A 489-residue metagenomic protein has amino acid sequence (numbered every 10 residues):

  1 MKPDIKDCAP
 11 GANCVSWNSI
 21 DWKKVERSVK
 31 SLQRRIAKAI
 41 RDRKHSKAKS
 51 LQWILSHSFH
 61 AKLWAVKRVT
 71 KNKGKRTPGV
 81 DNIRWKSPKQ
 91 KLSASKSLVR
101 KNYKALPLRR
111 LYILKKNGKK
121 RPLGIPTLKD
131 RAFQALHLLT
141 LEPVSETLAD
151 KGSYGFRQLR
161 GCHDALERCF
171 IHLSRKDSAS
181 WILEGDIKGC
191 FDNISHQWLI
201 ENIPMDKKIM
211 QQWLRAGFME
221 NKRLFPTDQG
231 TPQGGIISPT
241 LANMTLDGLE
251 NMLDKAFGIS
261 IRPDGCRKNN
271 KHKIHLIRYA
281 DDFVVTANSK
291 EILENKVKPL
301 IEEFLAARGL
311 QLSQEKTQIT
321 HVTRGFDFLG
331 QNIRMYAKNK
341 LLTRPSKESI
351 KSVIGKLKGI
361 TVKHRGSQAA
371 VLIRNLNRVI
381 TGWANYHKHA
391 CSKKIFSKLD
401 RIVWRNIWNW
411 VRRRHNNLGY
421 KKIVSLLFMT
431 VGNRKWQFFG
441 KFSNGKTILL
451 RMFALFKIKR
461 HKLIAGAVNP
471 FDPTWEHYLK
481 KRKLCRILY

Functional and structural regions predicted by a protein language model:
V15-G74, L139-G155: Charged boundary/loop elements
K49-K120: Phosphate/adenylate-binding "loop-and-lid" substructures adjacent to NTP/NAD/dNTP-binding pockets in NTP-dependent
S97-K101, K151-G152, R157, D164-G325: Conserved polymerase palm-domain catalytic core
P122, P226-T231, K358-L372, G382-I395 (+1 more regions): Short, solvent-exposed helix-loop connector elements
R308-W383: A conserved non-catalytic segment of reverse transcriptases and RNA-directed RNA polymerases corresponding to the late
L372-L418, K422-L426: Non-catalytic, peripheral interaction segments enriched in hydrophobic/basic residues
I402, N406, V411-Y489: Extended C-terminal regions of large enzymes
